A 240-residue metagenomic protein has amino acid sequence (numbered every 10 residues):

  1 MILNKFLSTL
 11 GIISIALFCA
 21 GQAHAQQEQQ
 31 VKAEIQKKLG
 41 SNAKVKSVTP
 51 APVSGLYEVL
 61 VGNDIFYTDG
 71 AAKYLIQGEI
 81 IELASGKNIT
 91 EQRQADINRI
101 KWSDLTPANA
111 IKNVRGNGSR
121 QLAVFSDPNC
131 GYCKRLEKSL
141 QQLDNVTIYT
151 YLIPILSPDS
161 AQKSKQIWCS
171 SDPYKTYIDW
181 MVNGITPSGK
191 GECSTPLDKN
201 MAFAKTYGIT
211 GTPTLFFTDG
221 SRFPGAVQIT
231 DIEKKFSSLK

Functional and structural regions predicted by a protein language model:
I2-T9, I15-K165, D179-V182, T186-T212 (+1 more regions): Extracytoplasmic thiol/disulfide redox context detector
G62, T218-D219: Short strand-coil-strand connectors
S157, G220-S221: Short secondary-structure capping/turn micro-motifs that flank functional sites
I167-C169: Conserved NTP-binding/hydrolysis module of P-loop NTPases
S171-I178: Conserved, helical-rich catalytic subdomain that frames metal- and/or nucleotide-binding sites in enzyme alpha/beta
P224-G225: Short, exposed beta-strand-loop hairpins at the edges of beta-sheets in extracellular/periplasmic proteins
